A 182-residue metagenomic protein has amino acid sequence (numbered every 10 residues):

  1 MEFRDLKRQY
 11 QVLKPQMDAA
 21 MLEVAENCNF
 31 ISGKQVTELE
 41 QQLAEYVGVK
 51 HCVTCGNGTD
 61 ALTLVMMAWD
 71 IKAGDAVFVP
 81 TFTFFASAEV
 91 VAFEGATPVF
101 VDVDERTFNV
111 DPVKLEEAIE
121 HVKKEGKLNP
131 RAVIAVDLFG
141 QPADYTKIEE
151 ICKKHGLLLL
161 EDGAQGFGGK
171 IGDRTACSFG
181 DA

Functional and structural regions predicted by a protein language model:
M1, A76, L157-L158: Hydrophobic "anchor" residues on beta-strands that sit immediately upstream of conserved functional sites
M1-N29, K34: N-terminal "arm"/small-domain region of PLP-dependent enzymes with the aminotransferase-like
D5, T54, S178-F179: Structured catalytic cores of enzymes that bind and process phosphorylated ligands/cofactors
C28-A76, V90, F100-D102, E125: Phosphate-binding glycine-rich loop
T83-A88: Conserved coil-to-alpha-helix start sites within the AMP-binding
E89-V91, I151: Hydrophobic/aromatic ligand-binding patch that stacks against planar heteroaromatic rings of cofactors or nucleotides
G95: Structured binding elements
R106-A182: Active-site phosphate-binding strand-loop segment of PLP-dependent enzymes
